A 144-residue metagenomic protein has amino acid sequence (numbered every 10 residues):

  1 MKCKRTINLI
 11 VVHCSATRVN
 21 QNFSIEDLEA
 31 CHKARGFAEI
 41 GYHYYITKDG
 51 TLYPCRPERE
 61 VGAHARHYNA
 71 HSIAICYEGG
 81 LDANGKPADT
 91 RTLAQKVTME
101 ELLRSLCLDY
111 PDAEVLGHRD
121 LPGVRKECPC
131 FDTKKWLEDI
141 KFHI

Functional and structural regions predicted by a protein language model:
M1-E60: Short, conserved "active-site rim" segments that organize catalytic pockets and cofactor/ligand binding
M1-V11, S15, K48-L52, Y68-H71 (+1 more regions): Basic/polar, cationic surfaces and motifs that engage anionic cell-wall and phosphate/carboxylate ligands
Q21, E26-E29, E39, E58-E60 (+5 more regions): Glutamate identity and glutamate-enriched acidic tracts
V61-H67: Short, surface-exposed acidic-centric catalytic microdomains
I75: Ligand-binding face of N-terminal immunoglobulin V-set domains in extracellular IgSF glycoproteins
